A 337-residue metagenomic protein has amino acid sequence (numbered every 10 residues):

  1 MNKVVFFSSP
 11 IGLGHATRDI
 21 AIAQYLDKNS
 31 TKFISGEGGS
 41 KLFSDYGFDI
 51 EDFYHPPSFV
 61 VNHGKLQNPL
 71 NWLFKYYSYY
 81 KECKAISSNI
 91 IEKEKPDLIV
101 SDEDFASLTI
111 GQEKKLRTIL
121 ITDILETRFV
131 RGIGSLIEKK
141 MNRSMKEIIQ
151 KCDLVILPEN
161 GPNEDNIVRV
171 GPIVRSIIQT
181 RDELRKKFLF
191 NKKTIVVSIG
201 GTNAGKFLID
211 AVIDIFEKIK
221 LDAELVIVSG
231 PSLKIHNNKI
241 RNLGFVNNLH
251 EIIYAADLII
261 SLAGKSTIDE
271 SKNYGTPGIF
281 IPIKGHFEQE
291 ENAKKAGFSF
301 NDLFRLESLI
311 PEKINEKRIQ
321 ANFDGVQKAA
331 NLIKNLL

Functional and structural regions predicted by a protein language model:
S8-I20, L42, N203-F207: A short, glycine/small-residue-rich beta-strand->loop->alpha-helix junction that serves as a flexible
S8-P10, K32-Y80: Conserved nucleotide-sugar phosphate-binding/catalytic loop shared by glycosyltransferases and other
A23, D182-L258: Donor-nucleotide binding loops and adjacent catalytic segments primarily of GT-B fold Leloir glycosyltransferases
L66-L98, F105-A106: Conserved nucleotide-sugar donor-binding subdomain of glycosyltransferases
V100-D102, L120, N248-E291: A donor-sugar binding/catalytic signature common to diverse glycosyltransferases and related nucleotide-sugar
V130, S135-N203: A nucleotide-sugar donor-handling region in carbohydrate enzymes
L136, R241, N273-K313: Nucleotide-sugar donor-binding patch of glycosyltransferase catalytic domains
S308-E312, Q320-L337: C-terminal alpha-helical cap of glycosyltransferases
